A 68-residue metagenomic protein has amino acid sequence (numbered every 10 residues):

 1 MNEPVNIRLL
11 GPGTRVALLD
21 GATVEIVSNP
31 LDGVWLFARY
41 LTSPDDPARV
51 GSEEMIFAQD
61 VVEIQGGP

Functional and structural regions predicted by a protein language model:
M1-N2, S43-P68: Intrinsically disordered, low-complexity, charged/polar segments
M1-V16: Mixed-charge, Lys/Arg-rich low-complexity intrinsically disordered regions
L18, P30, Y40: Acidic surface patches and DE-rich sequence motifs
D20-T23, P44-D46: Short acidic/polar mixed-charge low-complexity motifs
A22-L31: Short beta-strand-centered aromatic/proline hotspots
L36-T42: SH3/SH3-like beta-barrel fold
